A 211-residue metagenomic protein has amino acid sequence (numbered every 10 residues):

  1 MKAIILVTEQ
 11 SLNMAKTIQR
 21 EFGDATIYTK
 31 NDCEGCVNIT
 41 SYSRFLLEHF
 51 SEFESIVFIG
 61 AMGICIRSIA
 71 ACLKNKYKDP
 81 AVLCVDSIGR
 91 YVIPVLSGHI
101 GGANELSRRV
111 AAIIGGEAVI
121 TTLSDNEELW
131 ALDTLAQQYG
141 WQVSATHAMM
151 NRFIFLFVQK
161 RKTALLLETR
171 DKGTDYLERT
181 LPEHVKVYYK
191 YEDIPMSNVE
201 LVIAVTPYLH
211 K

Functional and structural regions predicted by a protein language model:
M1-I4: Extreme N-terminal starter segment of soluble prokaryotic enzymes
V7-D24, N31-C33, I39-S41, F45-S51 (+3 more regions): Conserved mixed alpha/beta catalytic, RNA-binding, or beta-rich assembly cores of soluble enzyme, regulatory
